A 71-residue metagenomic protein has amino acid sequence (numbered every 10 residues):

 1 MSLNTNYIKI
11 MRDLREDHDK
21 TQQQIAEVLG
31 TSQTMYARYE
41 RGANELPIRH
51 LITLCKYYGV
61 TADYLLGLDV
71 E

Functional and structural regions predicted by a protein language model:
M1-D17: A short, Lys/Arg-rich alpha-helix, primarily the initiator
M1-S2, L66-E71: Short, charged recognition helix plus adjacent turn of helix-turn-helix-like nucleic-acid-binding domains
D19-R38, T53: Short alpha-helical DNA-recognition segment
E40, Y58, D69: DNA major-groove recognition helix of helix-turn-helix
R49-Y64: DNA major-groove recognition helix of helix-turn-helix/homeodomain DNA-binding modules
